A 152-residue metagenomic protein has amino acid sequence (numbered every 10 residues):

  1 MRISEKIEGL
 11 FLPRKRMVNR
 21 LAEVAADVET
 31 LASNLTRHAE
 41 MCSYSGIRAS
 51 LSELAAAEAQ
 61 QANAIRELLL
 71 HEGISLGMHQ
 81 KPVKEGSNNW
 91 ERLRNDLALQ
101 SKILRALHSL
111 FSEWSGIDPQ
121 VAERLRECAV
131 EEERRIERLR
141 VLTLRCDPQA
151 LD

Functional and structural regions predicted by a protein language model:
M1-D152: Iron-associated oxidoreductase/ferritin-like identity signal
